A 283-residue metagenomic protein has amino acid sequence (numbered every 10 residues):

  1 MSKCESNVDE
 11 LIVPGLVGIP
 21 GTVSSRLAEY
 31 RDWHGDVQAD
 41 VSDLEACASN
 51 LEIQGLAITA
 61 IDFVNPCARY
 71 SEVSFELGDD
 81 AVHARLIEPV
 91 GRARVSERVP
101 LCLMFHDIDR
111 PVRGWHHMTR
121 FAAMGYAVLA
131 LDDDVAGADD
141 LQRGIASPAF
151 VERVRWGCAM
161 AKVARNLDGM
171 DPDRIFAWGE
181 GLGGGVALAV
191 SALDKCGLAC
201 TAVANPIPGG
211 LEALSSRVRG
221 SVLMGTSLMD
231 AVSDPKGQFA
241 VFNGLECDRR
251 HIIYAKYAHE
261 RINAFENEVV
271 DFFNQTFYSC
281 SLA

Functional and structural regions predicted by a protein language model:
K3-V8, E246-A283: C-terminal catalytic histidine-bearing segment of alpha/beta-hydrolase fold enzymes
A46-E97: N-terminal cap/lid segment of alpha/beta-hydrolase-fold proteins
I87, P100-D107, T226: The conserved beta1-alpha1 loop
S96-E97, D140-G181: Gly/Ser-rich "nucleophile elbow"/oxyanion-hole loop immediately N-terminal to the catalytic nucleophile in hydrolases
E97, D109-R155: Cap/lid segment of the alpha/beta-hydrolase catalytic domain
G184-K195, V241: Short glycine-enriched nucleophile-adjacent loop and the immediately C-terminal alpha-helix near the catalytic center
C196-P208: A conserved short beta-strand
P206-Y254, H259: The feature captures the conserved acid-bearing segment of alpha/beta-hydrolase catalytic domains
